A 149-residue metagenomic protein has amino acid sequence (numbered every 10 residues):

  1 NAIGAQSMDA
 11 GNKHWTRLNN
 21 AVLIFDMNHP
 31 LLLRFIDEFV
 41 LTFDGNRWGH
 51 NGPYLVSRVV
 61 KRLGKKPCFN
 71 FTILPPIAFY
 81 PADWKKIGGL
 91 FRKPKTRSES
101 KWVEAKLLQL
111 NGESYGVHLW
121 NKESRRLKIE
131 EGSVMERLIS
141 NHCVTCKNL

Functional and structural regions predicted by a protein language model:
N1-L149: Glycosyltransferase-associated regions of secretory-pathway enzymes, highlighting luminal stem/catalytic domains
